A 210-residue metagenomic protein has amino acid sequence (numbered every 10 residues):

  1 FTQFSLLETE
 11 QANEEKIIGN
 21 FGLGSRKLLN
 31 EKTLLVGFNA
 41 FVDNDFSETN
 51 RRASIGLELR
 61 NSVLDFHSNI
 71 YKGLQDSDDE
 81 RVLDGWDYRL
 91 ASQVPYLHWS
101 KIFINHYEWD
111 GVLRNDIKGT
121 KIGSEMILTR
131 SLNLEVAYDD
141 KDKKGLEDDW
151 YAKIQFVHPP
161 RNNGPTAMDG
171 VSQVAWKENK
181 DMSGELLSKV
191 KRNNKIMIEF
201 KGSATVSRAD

Functional and structural regions predicted by a protein language model:
F1-E10, L34-D45, I55, F66-L74 (+3 more regions): Transmembrane beta-strand segments that form the barrel wall of outer-membrane beta-barrel proteins
F1-S25: N-terminal, Lys/Arg-enriched amphipathic/low-complexity engagement segments that precede the first folded domain
G19-F21, S25, E31-V36, W86-L90: Mobile, glycine-rich extracellular loop/lid and propeptide segments that shape or gate substrate/ligand access
K27, V42-N44, N61: Generic hydrophobic/packing signal
L28, D45-S47, P95: Short polar/acidic secondary-structure junctions
F46-R51, D116: Short, glycine/acidic-rich beta->alpha junctions
R51-V63: Contiguous hydrophobic, core-forming segments of folded domains
L74-R114, G119-K121, M126-D210: Flexible, glycine-rich linker and terminal segments associated with outer-membrane beta-barrel/transport systems
